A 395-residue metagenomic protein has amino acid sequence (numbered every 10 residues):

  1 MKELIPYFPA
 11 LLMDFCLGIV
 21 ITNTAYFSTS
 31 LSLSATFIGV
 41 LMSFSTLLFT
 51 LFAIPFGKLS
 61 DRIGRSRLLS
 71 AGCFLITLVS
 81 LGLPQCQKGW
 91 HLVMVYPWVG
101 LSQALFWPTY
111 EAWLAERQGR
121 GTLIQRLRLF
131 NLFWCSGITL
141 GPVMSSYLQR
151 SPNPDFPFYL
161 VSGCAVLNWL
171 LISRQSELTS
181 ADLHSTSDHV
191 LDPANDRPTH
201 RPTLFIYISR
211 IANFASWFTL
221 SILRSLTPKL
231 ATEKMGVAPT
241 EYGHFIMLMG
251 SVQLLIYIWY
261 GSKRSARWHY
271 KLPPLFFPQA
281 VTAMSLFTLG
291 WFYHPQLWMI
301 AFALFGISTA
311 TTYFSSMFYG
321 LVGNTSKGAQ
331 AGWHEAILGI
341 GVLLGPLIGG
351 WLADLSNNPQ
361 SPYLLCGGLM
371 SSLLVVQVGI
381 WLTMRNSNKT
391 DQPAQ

Functional and structural regions predicted by a protein language model:
M1-T46, I206-I208, A212, W217-M235 (+2 more regions): Helix-loop boundary and gating motifs at the non-cytosolic
L47-L51, H244-S265: Transmembrane alpha-helices of Major Facilitator/SLC transporters
A53-G64, Q149, I256-Y270, A353-D354: Helix-to-loop junctions at the C-terminal end of transmembrane segments in multipass secondary transporters
R67-L81, L272-F287: Structural signature of the two symmetry-related core transmembrane helices
P97-L132: Cytoplasmic helix-loop-helix junction between adjacent transmembrane helices in 12-TM secondary transporters
L105-Q118, A310-N324: Intracellular juxtamembrane helix-capping segments at the cytosolic ends of symmetry-related transmembrane helices
F156-S173, Y363-V378: Symmetry-related core transmembrane helices of the 12-TM Major Facilitator Superfamily/SLC fold
S326-S356: A late C-terminal transmembrane helix in Major Facilitator Superfamily
